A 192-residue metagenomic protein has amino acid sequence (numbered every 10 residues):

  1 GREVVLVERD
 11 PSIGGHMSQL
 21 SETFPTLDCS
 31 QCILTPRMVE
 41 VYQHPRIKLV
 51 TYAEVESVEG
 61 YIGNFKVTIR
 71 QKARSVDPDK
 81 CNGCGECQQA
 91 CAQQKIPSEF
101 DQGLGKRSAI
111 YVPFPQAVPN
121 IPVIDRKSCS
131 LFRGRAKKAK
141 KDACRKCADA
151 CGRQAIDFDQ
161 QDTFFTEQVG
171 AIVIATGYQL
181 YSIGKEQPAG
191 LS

Functional and structural regions predicted by a protein language model:
G1-L6: N-terminal Rossmann-like FAD-binding beta1-loop-alpha1 element of flavoenzymes
D10-P36, V50-K80, A92-I174, Q179 (+1 more regions): Non-heme iron-sulfur electron-transfer modules
R46-K48: Conserved beta-strand segments of alpha/beta enzyme cores
C87-A90: A surface-exposed, glycine/aromatic-enriched loop/edge motif typical of exported proteins
